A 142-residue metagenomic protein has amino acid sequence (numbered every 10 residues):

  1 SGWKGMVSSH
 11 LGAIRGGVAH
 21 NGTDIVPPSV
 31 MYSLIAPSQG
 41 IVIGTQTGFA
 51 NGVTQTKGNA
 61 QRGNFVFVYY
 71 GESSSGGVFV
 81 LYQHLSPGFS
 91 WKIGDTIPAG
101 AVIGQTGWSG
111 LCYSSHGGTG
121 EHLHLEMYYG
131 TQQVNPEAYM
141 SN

Functional and structural regions predicted by a protein language model:
S1-P37: Polar/charged, compositionally biased leader and regulatory segments
S1-W3, S73-G77, S90-A101, Q105-W108 (+1 more regions): Acidic, glycine-rich catalytic/binding loops that coordinate metals and/or anionic ligands
G5, S29-G44, G48, I97-G100: Generic structural motif
V7, I25, V42, V66-V68 (+2 more regions): Hydrophobic beta-strand residues in large extracellular and virion-surface proteins
S9, Q83, A99-A101: Glutamine-centric residue-chemistry signal
H20, A36-P87, S109-L123: Zn2+-dependent peptidoglycan hydrolase active-site motif and core
V26-S29, P87-W91: Short alpha-helix capping/helix-loop boundary micro-motifs
